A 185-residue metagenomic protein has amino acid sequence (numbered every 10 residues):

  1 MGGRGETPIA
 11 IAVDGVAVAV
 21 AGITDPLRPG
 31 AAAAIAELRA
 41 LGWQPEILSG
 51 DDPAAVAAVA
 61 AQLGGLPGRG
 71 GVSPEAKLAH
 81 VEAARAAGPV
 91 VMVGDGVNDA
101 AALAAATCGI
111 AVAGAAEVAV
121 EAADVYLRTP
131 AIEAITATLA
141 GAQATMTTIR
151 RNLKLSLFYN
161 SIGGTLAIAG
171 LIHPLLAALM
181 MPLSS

Functional and structural regions predicted by a protein language model:
R4-R151: Conserved ATP-binding TGD loop and adjacent catalytic N/P-domain core of P-type ATPases
A123, R128-S185: Membrane-embedded transport module
